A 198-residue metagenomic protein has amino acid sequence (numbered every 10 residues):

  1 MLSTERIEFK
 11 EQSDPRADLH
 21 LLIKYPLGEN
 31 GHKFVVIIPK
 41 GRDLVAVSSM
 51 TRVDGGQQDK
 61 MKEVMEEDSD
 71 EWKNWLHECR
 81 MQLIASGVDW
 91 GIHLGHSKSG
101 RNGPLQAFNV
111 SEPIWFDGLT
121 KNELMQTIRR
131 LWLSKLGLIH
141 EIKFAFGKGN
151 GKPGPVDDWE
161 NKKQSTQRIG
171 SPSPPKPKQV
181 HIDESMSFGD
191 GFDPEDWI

Functional and structural regions predicted by a protein language model:
M1-A46: Charge-rich, low-complexity N-terminal segments
K24-E29, S48-G55, S111-W115: Secondary-structure transition/turn motif
D43-S48, N102-F116: Glycine-rich, often proline-containing surface loops adjacent to acidic residues and nearby aromatics that form
V45-V47, G56-K60, L119: Short small-residue beta-strand/loop micro-motif enriched in glycine and branched aliphatics
T51-A107: Short, internal acidic amphipathic alpha-helical interface segments that mediate docking to partner proteins
E66-G87, F116-G149: Ampiphathic alpha-helical segments that act as solvent-exposed interaction surfaces
R101-N109, I128, L133-K135: Short, well-structured beta-strand
E141-I198: Short, highly charged C-terminal tails/helix-capping segments
